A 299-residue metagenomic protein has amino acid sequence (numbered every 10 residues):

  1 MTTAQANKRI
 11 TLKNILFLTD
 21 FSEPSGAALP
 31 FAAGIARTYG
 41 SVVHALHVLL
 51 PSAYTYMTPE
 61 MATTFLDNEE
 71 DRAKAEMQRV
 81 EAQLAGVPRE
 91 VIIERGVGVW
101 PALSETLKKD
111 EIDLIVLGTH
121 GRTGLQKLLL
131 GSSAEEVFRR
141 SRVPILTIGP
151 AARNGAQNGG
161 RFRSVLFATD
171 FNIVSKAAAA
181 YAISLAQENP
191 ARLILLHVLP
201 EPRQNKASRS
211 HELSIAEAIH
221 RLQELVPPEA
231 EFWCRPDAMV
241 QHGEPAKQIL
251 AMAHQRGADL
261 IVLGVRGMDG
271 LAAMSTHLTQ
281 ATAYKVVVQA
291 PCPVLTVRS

Functional and structural regions predicted by a protein language model:
M1-I10, F31, E81-I115, E229-L271: Structural beta-alpha unit
T2-T63, G160-R209, A230, R235-D237 (+2 more regions): Small/aliphatic-rich secondary-structure junction motif
A62-A75, S210-E217, L271-A272: A short acidic, glycine-rich active-site loop that binds or catalyzes chemistry on phosphate/adenosine moieties
L117-E136, L263-V288: Glycine-rich, Arg-bearing micro-motifs that act as flexible, cationic patches
T119, P150, H197-V198, G264-R266 (+1 more regions): Short secondary-structure boundary segments
A134-N154: Short, structured interface segments
I145, Y284-S299: Short, flexible loop segments at boundaries between secondary-structure elements
